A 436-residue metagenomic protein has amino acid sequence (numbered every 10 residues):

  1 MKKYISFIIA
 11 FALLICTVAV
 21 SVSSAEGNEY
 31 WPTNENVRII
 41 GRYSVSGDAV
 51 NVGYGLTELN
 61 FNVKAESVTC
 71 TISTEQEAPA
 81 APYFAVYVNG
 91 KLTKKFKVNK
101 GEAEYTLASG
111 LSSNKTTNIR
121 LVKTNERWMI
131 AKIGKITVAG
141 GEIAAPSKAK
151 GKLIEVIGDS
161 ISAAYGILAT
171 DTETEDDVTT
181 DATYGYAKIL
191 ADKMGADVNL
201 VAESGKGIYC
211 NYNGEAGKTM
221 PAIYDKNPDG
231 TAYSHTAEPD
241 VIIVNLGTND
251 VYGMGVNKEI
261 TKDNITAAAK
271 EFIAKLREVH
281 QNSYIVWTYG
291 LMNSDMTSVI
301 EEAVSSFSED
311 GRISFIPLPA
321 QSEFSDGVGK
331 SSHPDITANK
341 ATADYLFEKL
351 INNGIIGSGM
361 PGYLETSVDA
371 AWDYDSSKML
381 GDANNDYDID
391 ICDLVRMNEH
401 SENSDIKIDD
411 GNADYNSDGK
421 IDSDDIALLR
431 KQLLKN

Functional and structural regions predicted by a protein language model:
Y4-S23: Sec-dependent N-terminal signal peptides of Gram-positive bacterial secreted proteins and lipoproteins
A19-S24, P361-N436: Cellulosome-associated attachment modules in secreted, modular CAZymes
V22-I157, S162-T179, G359-A371: N-terminal secretory targeting modules
L56, R127-W128, I167, T172-K258 (+3 more regions): Conserved SGNH/GDSL esterase-like catalytic core that processes O-acyl groups on lipids and polysaccharides
N89, A222-G357: Alpha-helical cap/lid subdomain in secreted, periplasmic, or secretory-pathway luminal O-acyl-processing enzymes
S160, I189-D197, V201, F272-V279 (+6 more regions): Structured segments of extracytoplasmic/periplasmic soluble domains in secreted or envelope-associated proteins
V198-E203, W287-T288, G357-Y363: Surface-exposed patches in mature extracellular/periplasmic domains of secreted proteins
